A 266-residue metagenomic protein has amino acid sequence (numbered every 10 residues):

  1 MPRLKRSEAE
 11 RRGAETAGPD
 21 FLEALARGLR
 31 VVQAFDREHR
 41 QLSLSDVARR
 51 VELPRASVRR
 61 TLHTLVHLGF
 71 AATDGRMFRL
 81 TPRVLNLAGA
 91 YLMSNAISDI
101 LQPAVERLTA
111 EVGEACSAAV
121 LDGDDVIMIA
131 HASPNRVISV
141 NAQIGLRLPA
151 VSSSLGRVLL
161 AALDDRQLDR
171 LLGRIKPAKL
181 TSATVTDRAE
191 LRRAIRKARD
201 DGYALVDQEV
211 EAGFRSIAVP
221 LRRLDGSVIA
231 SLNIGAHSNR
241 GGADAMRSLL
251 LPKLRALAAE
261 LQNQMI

Functional and structural regions predicted by a protein language model:
P2, V228-I266: Juxtadomain coupling helices with adjacent low-complexity linkers
P2-D99, A259-Q264: N-terminal helix-turn-helix
P2-R11, V137-V210: Short, solvent-exposed recognition segments
M77-I175: Amphipathic alpha-helical effector-binding/dimerization core of metabolite-sensing transcriptional regulators
A110-E111, Q208-G213: Short loop/turn motifs at secondary-structure junctions and domain boundaries
R215-V219: Short hydrophobic beta-strand micro-motif common in sensory/regulatory domains
L221-L224: Sensor-regulatory modules in signal-transduction proteins
